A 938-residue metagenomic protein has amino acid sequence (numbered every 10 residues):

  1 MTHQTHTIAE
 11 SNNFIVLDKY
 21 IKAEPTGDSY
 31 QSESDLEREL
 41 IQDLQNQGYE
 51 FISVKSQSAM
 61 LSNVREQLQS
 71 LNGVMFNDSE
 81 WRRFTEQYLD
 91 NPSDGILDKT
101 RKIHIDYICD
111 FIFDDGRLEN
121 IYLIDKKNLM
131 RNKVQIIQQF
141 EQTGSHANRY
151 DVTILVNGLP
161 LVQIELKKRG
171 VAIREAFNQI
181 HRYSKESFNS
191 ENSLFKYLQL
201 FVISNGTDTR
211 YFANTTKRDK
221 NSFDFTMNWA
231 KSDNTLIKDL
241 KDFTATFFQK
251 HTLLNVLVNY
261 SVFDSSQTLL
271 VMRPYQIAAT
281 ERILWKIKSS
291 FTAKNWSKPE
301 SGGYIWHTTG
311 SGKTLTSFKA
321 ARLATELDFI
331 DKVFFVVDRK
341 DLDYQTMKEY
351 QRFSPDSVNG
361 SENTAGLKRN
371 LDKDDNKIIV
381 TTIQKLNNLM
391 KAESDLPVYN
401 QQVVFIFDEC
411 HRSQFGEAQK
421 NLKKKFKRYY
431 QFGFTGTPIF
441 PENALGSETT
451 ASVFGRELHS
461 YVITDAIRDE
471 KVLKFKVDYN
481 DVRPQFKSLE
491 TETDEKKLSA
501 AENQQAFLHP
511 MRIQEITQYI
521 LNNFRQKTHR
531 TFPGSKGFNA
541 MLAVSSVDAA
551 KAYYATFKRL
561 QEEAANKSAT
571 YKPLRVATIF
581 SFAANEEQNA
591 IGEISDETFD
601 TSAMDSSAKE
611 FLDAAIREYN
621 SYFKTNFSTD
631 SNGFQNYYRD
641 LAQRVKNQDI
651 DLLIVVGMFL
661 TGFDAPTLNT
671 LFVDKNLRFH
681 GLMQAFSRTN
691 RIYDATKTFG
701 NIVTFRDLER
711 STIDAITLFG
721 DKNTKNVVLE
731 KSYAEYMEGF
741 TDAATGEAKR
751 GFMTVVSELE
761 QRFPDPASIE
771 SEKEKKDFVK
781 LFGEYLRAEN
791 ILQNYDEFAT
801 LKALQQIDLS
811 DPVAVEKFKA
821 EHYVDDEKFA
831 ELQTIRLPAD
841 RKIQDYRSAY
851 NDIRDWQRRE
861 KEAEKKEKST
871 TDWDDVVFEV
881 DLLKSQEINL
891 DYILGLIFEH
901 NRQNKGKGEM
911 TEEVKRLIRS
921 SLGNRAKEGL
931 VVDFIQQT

Functional and structural regions predicted by a protein language model:
T2-D28, Q42, N46-Y49, M60 (+10 more regions): Catalytic cores and motor modules of nucleic-acid processing enzymes
T2-K332, D341, Q345-D356, D374-D375 (+3 more regions): ATP-dependent helicase/translocase motor core
V156, N295-S301, D372-D375, M390-V403 (+3 more regions): Short basic/glycine-enriched coil/helix segment immediately N-terminal to the Walker B
I173-A176, Y183, N214, N221-S222 (+3 more regions): Signature of the SF2 helicase/ATPase Hel1-core->accessory helical subdomain module
N192, V404, F582-L729, Y733-A734: Conserved RecA-like P-loop NTPase helicase motor core
W306-T308, D331-R339, K536-S546: Conserved RecA-like ASCE P-loop NTPase motor core of nucleic-acid helicases/translocases
Q351-K391: Inter-Walker segment of RecA-like/P-loop motor cores
Q505-L652, G906, G923: Conserved C-terminal RecA-like helicase domain
